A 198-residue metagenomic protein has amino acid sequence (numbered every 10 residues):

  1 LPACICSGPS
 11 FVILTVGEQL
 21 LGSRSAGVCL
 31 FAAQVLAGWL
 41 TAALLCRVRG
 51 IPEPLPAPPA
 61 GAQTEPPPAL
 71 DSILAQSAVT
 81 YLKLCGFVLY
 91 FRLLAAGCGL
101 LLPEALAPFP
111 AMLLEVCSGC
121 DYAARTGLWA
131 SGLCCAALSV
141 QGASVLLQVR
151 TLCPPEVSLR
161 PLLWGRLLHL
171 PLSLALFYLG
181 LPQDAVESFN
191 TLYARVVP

Functional and structural regions predicted by a protein language model:
L1-P2, S10-L20, S118-T126, L146-C153: Generic transmembrane alpha-helix signature in multi-pass membrane proteins, especially transporters/channels
P9, I13, F87, F91-L94 (+1 more regions): Alpha-helical transmembrane segments of polytopic integral membrane proteins, especially the permease/helical cores
S10-F11, V35, W39, A130-P198: C-terminal transmembrane helix pair
L20-S23, A42, C46-L55, L100-E104 (+1 more regions): Transmembrane helix-loop junctions in multipass membrane proteins, especially transporters and channels
A26-A42: Alpha-helical transmembrane segments
G27-A32, C85-G86, L133, L163-W164: Hydrophobic alpha-helical transmembrane segments
R49-A75, S188-V197: Intrinsically disordered, low-complexity non-transmembrane regions of multi-pass membrane transporters
L70, L74-L138: Transmembrane helical segments that form the transport core of multi-pass membrane transport proteins
